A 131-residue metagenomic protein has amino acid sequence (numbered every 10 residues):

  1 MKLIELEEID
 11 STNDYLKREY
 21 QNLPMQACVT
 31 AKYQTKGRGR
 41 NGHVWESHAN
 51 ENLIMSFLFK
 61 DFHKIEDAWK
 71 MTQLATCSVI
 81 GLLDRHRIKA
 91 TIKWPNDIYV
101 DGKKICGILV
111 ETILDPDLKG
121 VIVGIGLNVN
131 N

Functional and structural regions predicted by a protein language model:
M1-I88, C106: N-terminal lobe of the biotin/lipoate ligase/transferase fold
D10, T35-K36, V100, L127-V129: Short, glycine/acidic-enriched loop or turn micro-motifs at the edges of active sites
N13, N52, N96, N128-N131: Asparagine-centered polar/low-complexity signal
Y33-R38, I98, K103, G120-I122: Short glycine- and Lys/Arg-enriched binding-loop motifs that mark or flank ligand-binding interfaces
L58-F62, E111, N128-N130: Solvent-exposed residues in well-ordered beta-strands and their adjoining turns, especially edge/terminal strands
G81-P116, G126: Acidic (Asp/Glu) carboxylate-rich active-site/surface patches
D117-N131: Short, acidic (Asp/Glu-rich) active-site segment that either coordinates a divalent metal cofactor
